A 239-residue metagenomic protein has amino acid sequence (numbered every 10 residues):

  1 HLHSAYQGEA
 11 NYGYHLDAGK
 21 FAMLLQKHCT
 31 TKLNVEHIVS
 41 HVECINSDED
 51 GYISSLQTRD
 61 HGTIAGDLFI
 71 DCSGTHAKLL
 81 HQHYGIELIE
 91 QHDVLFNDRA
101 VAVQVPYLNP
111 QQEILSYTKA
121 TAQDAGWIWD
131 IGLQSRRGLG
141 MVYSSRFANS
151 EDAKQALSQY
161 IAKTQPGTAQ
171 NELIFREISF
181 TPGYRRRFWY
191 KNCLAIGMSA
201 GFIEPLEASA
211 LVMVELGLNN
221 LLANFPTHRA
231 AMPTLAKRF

Functional and structural regions predicted by a protein language model:
H1: Dinucleotide-binding Rossmann-like beta1-alpha1 core, especially the glycine-rich loop that anchors the ADP
S4-L157, L218: Predominantly flavin-linked oxidoreductase catalytic cores and closely associated redox partners
E43-I45, I178-G183: Short, solvent-exposed loop/turn elements at beta->coil junctions and helix N-caps that rim active or binding pockets
Q111, Y160-K163, N224: Extended charged low-complexity segments that act as oligomerization/scaffolding linkers
K119, Y184-F188: Short glycine-biased active-site loop of nucleotidyltransferases that positions the nucleotide triphosphate and helps
A122-S179, S199-E215, M232: Conserved FAD/dinucleotide-binding core of flavoprotein oxidoreductases
C193-A195: Residue-level marker for buried hydrophobic side chains located in beta-strands that build the well-ordered beta-sheet
N220-F239: Active-site-proximal substrate-binding core of FAD-dependent oxidoreductases
